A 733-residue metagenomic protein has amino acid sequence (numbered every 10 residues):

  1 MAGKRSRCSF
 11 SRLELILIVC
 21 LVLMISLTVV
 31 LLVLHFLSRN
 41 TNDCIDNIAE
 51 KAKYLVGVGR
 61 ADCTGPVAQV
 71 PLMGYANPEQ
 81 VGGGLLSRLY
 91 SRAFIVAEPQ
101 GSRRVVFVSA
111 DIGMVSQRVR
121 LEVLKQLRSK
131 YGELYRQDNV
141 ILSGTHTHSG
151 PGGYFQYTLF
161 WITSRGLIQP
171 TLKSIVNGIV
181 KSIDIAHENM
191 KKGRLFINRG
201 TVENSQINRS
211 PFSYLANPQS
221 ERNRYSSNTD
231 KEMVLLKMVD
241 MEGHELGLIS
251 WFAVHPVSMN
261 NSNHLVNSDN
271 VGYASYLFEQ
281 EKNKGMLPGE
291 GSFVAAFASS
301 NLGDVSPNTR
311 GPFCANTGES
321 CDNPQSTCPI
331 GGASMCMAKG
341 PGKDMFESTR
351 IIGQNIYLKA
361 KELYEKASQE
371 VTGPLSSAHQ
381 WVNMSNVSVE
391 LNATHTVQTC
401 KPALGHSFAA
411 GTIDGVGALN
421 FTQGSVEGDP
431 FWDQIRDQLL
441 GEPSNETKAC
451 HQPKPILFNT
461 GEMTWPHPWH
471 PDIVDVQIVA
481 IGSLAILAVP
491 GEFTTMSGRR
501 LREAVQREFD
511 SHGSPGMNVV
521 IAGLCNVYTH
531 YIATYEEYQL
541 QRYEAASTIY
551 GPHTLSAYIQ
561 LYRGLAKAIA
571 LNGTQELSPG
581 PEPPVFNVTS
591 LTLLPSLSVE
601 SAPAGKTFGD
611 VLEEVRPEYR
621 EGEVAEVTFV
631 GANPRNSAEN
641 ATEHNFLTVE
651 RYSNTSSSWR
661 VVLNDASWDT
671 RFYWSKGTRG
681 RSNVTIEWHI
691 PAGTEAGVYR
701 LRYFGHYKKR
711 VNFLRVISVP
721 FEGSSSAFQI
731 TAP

Functional and structural regions predicted by a protein language model:
A2-P733: Non-catalytic substrate/cofactor recognition surfaces at enzyme active-site rims
